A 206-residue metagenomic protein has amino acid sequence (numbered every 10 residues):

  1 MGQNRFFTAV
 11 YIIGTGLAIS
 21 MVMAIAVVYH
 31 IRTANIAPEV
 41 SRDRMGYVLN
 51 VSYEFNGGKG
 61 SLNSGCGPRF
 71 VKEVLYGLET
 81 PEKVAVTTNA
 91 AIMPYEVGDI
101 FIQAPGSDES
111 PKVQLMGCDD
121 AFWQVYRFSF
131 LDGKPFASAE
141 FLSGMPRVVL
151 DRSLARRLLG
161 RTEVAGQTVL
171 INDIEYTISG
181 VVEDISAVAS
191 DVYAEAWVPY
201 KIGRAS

Functional and structural regions predicted by a protein language model:
M1-N4, Y11, R32, V48-N50 (+6 more regions): Generic structural signal for small/hydrophobic residues in well-ordered secondary structure, especially within
N4-R32: Short, strongly hydrophobic transmembrane alpha-helices
I13-L17, S138-S143: Glycine-rich loop motifs involved in handling phospho/adenylate chemistry
I25-F101, E109: Membrane-proximal extracellular/periplasmic loop immediately following the first transmembrane helix
G57-R69, E109-V113, L142-P146, I185-A196: Solvent-exposed, non-transmembrane alpha-helical starts
E79, G106-D108, I171-D173: Glycine-centered tight beta-turn/hairpin loop motif at sheet-sheet or coil-to-beta transitions
T87-P135, F141-L142: The feature marks short, hydrophobic/small-residue-biased sequence motifs that occur predominantly
M116-F136, P146-S206: Mid-to-C-terminal secondary-structure elements that act as membrane-proximal/extracytoplasmic interface segments
